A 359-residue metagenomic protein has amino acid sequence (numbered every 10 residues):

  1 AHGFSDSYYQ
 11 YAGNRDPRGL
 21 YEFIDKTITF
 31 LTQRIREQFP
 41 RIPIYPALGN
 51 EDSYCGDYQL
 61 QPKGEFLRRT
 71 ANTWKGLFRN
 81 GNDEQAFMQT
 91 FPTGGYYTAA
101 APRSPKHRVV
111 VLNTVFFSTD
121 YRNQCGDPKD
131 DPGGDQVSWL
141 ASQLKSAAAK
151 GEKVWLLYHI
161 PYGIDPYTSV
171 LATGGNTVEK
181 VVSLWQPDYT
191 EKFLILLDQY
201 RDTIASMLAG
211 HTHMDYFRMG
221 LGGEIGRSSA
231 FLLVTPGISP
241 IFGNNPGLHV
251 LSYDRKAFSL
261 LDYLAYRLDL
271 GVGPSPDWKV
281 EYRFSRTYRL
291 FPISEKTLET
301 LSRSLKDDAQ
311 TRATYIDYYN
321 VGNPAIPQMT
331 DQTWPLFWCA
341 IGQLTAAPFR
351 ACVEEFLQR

Functional and structural regions predicted by a protein language model:
A1, P40-G49, W155-H159, L184-Y189 (+2 more regions): Active-site neighborhood of phospho(di)ester-bond hydrolases with catalytic His/Asp-centered motifs
A1-L60: Core catalytic region of metal-dependent phosphoesterases/phosphodiesterases, especially metallo-beta-lactamase-like
G3-S7, P46-D57, S118-D120, I160-Y167 (+2 more regions): Active-site environment of divalent metal-dependent phosphoester hydrolases
Q10-P17, Q59-F66, G126, L171-G174 (+2 more regions): Short secondary-structure boundary/capping segments
G19-R36, E65-Q89, V178-F193: Acidic, His- and aromatic-enriched active-site or binding-groove loops in soluble protein domains that engage sugars
F66-S146, K150, I195, Q199 (+1 more regions): Metal-dependent phosphoesterase/phosphodiesterase active-site architecture
T119-G133, V137, K145-I204: Active-site-proximal segments of metal-dependent phosphoesterases and phosphodiesterases across multiple
